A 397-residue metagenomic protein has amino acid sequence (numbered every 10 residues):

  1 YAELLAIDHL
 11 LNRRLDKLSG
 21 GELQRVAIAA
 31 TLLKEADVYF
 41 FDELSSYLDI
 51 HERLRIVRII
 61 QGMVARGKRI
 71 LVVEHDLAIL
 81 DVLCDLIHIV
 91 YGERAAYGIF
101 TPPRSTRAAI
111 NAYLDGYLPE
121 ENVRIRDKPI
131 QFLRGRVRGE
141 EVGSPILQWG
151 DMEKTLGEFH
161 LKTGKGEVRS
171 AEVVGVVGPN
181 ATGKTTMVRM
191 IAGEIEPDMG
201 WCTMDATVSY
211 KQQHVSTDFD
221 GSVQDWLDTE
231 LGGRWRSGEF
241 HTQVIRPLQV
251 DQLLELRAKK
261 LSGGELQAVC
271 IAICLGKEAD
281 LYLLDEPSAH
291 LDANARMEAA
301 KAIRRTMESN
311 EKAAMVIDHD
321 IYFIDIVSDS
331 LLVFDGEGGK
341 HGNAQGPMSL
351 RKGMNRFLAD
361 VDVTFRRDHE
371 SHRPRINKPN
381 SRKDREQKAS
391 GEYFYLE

Functional and structural regions predicted by a protein language model:
Y1-G20, T155-G157, Q212-L266, I273 (+1 more regions): ABC-family P-loop ATPase nucleotide-binding domains
R14, E43-L44, E286-P287, N294: Walker B catalytic motif
A27-I28, C270-I271, A299: Hydrophobic anchor residue at the start of the ABC signature
L33-D37, L275-D280: A short, proline-enriched helix->beta-strand linker immediately N-terminal to the Walker B motif in ABC-type P-loop
R53-R66, R296-N310: Helical segment within the ABC ATPase nucleotide-binding domain
G67-V73, E311-I317: Conserved H-loop
D76-R107, E167-A181, T185-S237, D320-M354: ABC ATPase nucleotide-binding domain signature region
G92-K165, Q224, T229-T242, K340-E397: Pre-NBD coupling/linker segments of ABC/ABC-like ATPases
